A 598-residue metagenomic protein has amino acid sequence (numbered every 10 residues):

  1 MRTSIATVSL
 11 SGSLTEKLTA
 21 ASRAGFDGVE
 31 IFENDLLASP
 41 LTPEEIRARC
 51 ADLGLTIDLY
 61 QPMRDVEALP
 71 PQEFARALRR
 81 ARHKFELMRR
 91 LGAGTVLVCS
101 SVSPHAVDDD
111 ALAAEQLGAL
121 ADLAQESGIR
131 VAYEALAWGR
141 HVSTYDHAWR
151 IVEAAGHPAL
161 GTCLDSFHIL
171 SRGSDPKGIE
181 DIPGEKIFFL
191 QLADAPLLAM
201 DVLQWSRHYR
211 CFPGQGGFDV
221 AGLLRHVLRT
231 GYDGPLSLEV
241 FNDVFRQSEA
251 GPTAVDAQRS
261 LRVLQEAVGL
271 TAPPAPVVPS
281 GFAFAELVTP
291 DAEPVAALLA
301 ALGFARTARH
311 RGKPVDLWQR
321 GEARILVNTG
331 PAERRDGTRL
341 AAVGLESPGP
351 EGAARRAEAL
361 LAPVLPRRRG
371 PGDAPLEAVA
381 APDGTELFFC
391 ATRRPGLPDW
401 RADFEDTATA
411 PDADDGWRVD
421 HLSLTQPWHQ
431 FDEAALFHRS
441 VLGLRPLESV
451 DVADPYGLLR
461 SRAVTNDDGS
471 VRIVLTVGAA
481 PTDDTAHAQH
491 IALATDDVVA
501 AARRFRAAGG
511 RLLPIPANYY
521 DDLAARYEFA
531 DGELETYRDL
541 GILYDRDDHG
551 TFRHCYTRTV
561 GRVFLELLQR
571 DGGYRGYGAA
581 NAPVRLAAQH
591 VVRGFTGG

Functional and structural regions predicted by a protein language model:
M1-A93, K177, I187, V255-P276: N-terminal pre-domain/capping segments
T3-T7, V29-I31, I57-P62, V96-V98 (+5 more regions): Hydrophobic faces of well-ordered beta-strands that scaffold small-molecule active sites in alpha/beta enzyme cores
V8-L14, F32-P43, D65-A75, S103-D108 (+4 more regions): Acidic-and-aromatic substrate-binding clefts and catalytic sites of carbohydrate-active enzymes
L10, S237-S248, P252, D571: A short, acidic, flexible beta-alpha connecting loop/helix-capping segment that sits on the rim of active
L14, P43, F74-A81, D110-A113 (+9 more regions): Aromatic/hydrophobic pocket-lining residues that form the small-molecule binding cavity in soluble enzyme cores
R23, P273-A308, Q319-P366, D373 (+2 more regions): Glyoxalase I/VOC metalloenzyme domain signal
G28-V29, Y60, A119-G217: Acidic/histidine-rich catalytic cores of soluble enzymes
E67-G161, P252, D256, A267-A272: Active-site acidic/histidine proton-transfer and metal-coordination neighborhood in alpha/beta enzyme cores
